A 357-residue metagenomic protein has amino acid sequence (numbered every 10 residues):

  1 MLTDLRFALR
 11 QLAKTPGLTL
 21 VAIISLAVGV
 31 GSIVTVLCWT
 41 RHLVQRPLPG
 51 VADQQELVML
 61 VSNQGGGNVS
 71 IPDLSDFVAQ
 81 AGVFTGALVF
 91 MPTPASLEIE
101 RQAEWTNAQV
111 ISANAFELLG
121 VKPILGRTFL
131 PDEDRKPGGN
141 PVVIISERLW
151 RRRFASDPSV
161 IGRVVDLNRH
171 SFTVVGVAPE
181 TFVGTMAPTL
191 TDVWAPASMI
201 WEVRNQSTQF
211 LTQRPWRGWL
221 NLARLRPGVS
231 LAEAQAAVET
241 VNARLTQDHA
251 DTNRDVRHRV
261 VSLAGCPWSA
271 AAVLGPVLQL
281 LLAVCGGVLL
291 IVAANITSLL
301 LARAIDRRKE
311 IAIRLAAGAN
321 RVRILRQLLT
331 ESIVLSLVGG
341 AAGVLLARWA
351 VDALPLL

Functional and structural regions predicted by a protein language model:
M1-L18, P49-D53, N63-G66, Q102-W105 (+4 more regions): Membrane-helix entry/capping segments
L9-G17, V292-S336: Intracellular coupling helices
T15-L43, V292-A294, L337-A341: Short, strongly hydrophobic transmembrane alpha-helices
V28-E56, L301, A350-L357: Alpha-helical transmembrane segments
T35-W39, R259, T297, S332-L357: Small-residue-rich transmembrane alpha-helices
T40, Q45-P94, W216-L222: Membrane-proximal extracellular/periplasmic loop immediately following the first transmembrane helix
M59, P72-L130: Short amphipathic beta-strand/extended segments in non-transmembrane regions
P94, A108-P131, N140-Q279, D352-L357: Mid-to-C-terminal secondary-structure elements that act as membrane-proximal/extracytoplasmic interface segments
